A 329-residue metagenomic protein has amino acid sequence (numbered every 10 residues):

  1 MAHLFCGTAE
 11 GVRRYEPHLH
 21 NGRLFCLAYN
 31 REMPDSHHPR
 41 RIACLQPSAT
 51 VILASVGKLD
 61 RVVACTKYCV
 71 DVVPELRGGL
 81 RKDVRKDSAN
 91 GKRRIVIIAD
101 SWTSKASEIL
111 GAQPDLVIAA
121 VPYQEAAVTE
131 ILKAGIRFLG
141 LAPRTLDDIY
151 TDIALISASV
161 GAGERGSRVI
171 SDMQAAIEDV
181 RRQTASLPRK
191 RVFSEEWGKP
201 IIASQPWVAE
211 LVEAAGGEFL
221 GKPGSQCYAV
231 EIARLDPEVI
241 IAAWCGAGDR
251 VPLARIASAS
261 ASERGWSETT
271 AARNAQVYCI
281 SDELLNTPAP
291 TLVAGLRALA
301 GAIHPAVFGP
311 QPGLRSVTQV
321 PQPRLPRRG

Functional and structural regions predicted by a protein language model:
M1-A28, S36: Intrinsic disorder/low-complexity segments
A28-G329: N-terminal ligand-binding lobe of clamshell/alpha-beta domains
